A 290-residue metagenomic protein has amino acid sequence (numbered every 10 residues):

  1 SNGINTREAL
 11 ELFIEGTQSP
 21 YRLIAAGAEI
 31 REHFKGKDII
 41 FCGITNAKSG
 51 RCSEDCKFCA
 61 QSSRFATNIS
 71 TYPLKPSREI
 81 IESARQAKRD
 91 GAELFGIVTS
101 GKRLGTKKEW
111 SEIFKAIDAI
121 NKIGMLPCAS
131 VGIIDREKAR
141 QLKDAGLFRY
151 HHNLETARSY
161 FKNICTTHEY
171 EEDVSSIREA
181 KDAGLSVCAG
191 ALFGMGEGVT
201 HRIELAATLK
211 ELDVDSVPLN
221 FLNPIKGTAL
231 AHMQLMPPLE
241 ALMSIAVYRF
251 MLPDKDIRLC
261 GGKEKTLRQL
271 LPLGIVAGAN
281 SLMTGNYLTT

Functional and structural regions predicted by a protein language model:
S1-E54, F58: Flexible, acidic/Gly-rich N-terminal and inter-domain linker regions that tether and position cofactor-handling modules
S1-Y21, K210-T290: Auxiliary Fe-S-binding modules of radical SAM enzymes
G27, C56, I97, H152 (+4 more regions): Conserved, mostly hydrophobic/aromatic
K37-I44, R51-S53, K57-A66, F114-N121 (+3 more regions): Mobile, glycine- and charge-enriched loop segments and immediately flanking short secondary-structure elements within
R64-S83, A87-S176, A180, S186-G190 (+1 more regions): Core AdoMet radical
F95, K102-G105, S176-H201, L219-Q234 (+1 more regions): Conserved strand-turn element in the central/C-terminal portion of the radical SAM core barrel that lines
E109-K115, E169-E171, R202-A206, M236-A241 (+1 more regions): Charged helix-capping and loop-helix junction motifs
D135-D144, M195-K210, E264-A277: Catalytic cores of alpha/beta
